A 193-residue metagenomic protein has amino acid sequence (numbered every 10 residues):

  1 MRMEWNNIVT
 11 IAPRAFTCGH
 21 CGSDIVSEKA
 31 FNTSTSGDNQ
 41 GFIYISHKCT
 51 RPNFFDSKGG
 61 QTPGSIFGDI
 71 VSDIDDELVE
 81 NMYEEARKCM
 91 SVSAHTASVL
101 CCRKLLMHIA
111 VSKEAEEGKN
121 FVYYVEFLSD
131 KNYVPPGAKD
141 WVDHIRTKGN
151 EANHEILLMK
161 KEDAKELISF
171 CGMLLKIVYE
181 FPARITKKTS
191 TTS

Functional and structural regions predicted by a protein language model:
M1-N6, I11-P13, G59-I74, D140 (+1 more regions): Polyanionic, low-complexity intrinsically disordered segments
M1-S65: N-terminal cysteine/histidine-rich coordination modules
S46-K119: Long, charge-rich boundary regions
S91-V92, K131, E155: Charged, alpha-helical scaffolding/interaction elements associated with membrane systems
L100, K104, Y123, E166-F170: Amphipathic alpha-helical interaction segments
V111-K148: Short, charged amphipathic alpha-helical segments flanked by flexible coils
D140-T147, E151-S193: Charge-enriched, short contiguous segments at helix-coil
